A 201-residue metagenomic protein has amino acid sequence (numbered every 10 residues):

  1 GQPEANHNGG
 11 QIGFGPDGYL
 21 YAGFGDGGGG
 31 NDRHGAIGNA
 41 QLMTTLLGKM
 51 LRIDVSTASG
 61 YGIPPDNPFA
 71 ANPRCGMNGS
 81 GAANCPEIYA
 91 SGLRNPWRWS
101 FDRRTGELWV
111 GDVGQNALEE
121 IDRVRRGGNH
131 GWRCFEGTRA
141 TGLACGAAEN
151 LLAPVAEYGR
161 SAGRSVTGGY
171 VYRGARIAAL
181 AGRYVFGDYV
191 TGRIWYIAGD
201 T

Functional and structural regions predicted by a protein language model:
G1-G13: Asp-box/WD-like beta-propeller blade repeats and closely related beta-sheet repeat scaffolds
Q11, P16, Y172: Short, surface-exposed tryptophan/glycine-enriched loops that mediate extracellular molecular recognition
L20: S-adenosyl-L-methionine-dependent methyltransferase catalytic core, i.e., the SAM/SAH-binding region
G25-D200: Beta-propeller domain segments
